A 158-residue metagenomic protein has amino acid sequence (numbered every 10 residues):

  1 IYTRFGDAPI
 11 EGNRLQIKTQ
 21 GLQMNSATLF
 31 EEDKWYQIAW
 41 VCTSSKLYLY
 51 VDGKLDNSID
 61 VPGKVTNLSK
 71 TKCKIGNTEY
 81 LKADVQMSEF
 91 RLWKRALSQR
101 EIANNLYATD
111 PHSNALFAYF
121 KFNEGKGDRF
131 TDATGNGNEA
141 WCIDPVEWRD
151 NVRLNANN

Functional and structural regions predicted by a protein language model:
I1-K64, N77, D144-N158: Extracellular glycan-interaction surfaces
R4, Q20, N77-T78, R95 (+2 more regions): Structured loops at beta-to-helix junctions and adjacent beta-edge loops in soluble globular domains
R14, T71-C73, S113-Y119: A residue-level signal for beta-strand positions that form part of recognition/binding surfaces within mature
G21-Q23, I59-D60, L68-E89, A96-L97 (+1 more regions): Extracellular glycan-interaction patches encoded by glycine-rich segments
A27-Y36, V65-L68, Y80-Q86, D110-L116: Extracellular/lumenal carbohydrate-interaction signature centered on repeated Trp-anchored short motifs
I38-W40, I75, M87-W93, Y119-K121 (+1 more regions): Short hydrophobic/aromatic patches on beta-strands that form ligand-binding or substrate-lining surfaces
S44-K46, K54, L92-R100, F122-R129: Acidic glycine-/aspartate-rich tracts in secreted/extracellular proteins
N57, A103-N158: Extracytoplasmic low-complexity segments
